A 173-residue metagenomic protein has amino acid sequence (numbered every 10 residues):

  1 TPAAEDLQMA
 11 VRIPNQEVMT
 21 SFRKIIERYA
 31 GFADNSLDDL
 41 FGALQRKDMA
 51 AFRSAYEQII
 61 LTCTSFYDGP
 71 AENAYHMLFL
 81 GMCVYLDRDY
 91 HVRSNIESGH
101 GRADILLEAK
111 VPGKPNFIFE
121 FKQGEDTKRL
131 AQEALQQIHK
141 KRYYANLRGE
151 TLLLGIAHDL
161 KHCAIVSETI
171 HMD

Functional and structural regions predicted by a protein language model:
T1-Q136, K140-A145, A157, A164-D173: Extended alpha-helical interface modules used as scaffolds for assembling large macromolecular complexes
